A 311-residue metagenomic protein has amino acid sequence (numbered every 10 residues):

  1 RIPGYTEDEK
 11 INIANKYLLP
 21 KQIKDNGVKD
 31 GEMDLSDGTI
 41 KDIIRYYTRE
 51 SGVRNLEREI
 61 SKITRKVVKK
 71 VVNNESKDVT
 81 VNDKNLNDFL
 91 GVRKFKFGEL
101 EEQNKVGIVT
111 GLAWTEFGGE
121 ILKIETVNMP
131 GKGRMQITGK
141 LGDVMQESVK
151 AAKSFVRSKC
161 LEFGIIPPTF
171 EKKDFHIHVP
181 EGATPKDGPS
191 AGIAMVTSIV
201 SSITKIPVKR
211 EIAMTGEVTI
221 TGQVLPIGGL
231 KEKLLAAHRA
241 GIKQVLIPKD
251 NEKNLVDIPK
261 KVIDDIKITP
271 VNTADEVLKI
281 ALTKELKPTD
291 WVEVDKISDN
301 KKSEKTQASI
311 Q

Functional and structural regions predicted by a protein language model:
R1-G4, L225-P226: Walker A/P-loop NTP-binding motif of AAA+ ATPase domains
P3-S61, K66-V79, K159-P168, I206-E211: Conserved C-terminal "switch" segment of AAA+ ATPases
N15-L18, T39, N82, S148 (+2 more regions): Alpha-helical structural motif
Q22, L86, I199-V200: Broad structural signal for hydrophobic residues in well-ordered alpha-helices, predominantly aliphatic
S36-N128, K132-L141: Conserved catalytic-core segments of large NTP-driven translation/proteostasis enzymes
E99, K105-T110, G118-Q311: Peripheral, non-AAA+ core regions of ATP-driven protein-machinery
